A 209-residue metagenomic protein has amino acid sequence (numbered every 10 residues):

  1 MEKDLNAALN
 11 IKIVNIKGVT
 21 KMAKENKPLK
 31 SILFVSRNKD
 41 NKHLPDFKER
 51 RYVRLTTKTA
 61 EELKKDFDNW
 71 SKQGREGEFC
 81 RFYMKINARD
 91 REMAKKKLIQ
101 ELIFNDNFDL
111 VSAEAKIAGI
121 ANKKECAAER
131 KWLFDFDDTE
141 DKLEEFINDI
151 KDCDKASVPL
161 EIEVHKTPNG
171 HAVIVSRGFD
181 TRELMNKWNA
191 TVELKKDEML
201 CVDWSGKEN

Functional and structural regions predicted by a protein language model:
M1-A8: Positively charged, helix-rich recognition surfaces that bind polyanionic ligands
L9-T167, G178-F179, M185-N186, L200-N209: Signature for HUH/AEP ssDNA processing cores
G170-S176: Catalytic nucleophile-His microenvironment captured as a short glycine-rich beta-strand/loop that brackets
K187-T191: Polybasic, proline/glycine-rich intrinsically disordered low-complexity segments
L194-L200: Extended, charge-rich low-complexity interaction segments
